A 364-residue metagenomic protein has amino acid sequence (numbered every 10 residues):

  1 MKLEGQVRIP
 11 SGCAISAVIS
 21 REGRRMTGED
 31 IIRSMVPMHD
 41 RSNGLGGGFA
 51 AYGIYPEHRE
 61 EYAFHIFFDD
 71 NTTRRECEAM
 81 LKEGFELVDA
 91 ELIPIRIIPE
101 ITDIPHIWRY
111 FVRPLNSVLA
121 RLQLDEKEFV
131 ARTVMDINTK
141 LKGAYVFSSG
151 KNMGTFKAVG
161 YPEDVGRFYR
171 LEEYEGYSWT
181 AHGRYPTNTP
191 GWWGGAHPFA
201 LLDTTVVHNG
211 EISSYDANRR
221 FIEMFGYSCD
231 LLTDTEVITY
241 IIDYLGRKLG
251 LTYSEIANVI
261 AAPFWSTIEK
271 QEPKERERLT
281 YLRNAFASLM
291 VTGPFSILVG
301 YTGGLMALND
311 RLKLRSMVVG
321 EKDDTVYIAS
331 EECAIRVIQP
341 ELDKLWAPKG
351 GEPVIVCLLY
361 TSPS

Functional and structural regions predicted by a protein language model:
M1-R59, E128-T155, A307-L308, L312 (+1 more regions): Extreme N-terminus nucleophile/cap motif
C13, D203-D216, V354-V356: Conserved beta-strand-loop-short alpha-helix elements that form and flank the Mn2+/Mg2+-coordinating active site
M26-T27, R59, R75-E76, D164-R167 (+9 more regions): Short helix/loop capping segments that flank catalytic or ligand/cofactor-binding pockets
I54-E175, A181, L245-E277, R283: Extended, highly charged
W179, G191, G195-I212, R283-E331: Conserved catalytic micro-motifs used in adenylation/nucleotidyl-transfer and phosphoryl/amide- and methyl-transfer
S213-Y301: Short histidine
T325-D343: A conserved acidic, glycine/proline-rich C-terminal tail/linker
Y360-S364: Conserved small/polar residues in nucleotide/adenosyl-binding loops
